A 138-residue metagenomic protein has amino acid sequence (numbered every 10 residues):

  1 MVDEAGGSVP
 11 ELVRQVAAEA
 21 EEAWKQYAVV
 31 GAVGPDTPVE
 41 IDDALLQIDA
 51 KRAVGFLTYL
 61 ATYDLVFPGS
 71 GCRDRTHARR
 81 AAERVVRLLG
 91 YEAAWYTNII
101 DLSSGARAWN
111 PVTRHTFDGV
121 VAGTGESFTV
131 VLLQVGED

Functional and structural regions predicted by a protein language model:
M1-R75: N-terminal "domain-start" segment
C72, T76, R80-D138: Acidic, proline/glycine-rich low-complexity IDRs
